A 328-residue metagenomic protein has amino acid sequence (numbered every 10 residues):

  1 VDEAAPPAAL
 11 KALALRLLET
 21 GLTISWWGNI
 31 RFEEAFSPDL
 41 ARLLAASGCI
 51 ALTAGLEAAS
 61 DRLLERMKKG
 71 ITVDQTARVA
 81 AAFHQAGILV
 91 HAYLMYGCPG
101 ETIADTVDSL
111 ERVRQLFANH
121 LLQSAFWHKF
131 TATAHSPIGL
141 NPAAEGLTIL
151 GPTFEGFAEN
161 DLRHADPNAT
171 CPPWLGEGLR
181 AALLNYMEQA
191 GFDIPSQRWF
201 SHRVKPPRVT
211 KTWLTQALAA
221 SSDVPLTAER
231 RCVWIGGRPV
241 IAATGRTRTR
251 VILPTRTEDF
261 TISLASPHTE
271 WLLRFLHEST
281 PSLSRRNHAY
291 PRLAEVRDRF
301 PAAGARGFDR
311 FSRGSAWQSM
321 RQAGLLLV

Functional and structural regions predicted by a protein language model:
V1-L89, C98: Conserved SAM/AdoMet-binding glycine-rich loop
D2-P7, R31, F126-A134, F200-V204: A glycine-rich phosphate-binding loop feature that marks nucleotide/adenosyl-phosphate handling sites
A8, R62, R66-M67, Y96-A104 (+1 more regions): Flexible glycine/acidic-rich beta-alpha junction loops that bind and position SAM and/or redox cofactors in anaerobic
S25, H91, H120-W127, P195: Acidic/polar loop patches that form or flank catalytic/metal-binding clefts of enzymes that bind anionic ligands
D39-A41, G100-Q115: Catalytic cores of alpha/beta
S47, V79-V90, L116-L121, A181-D193: A structural motif corresponding to the C-terminal end of an alpha-helix and its immediate exit/capping segment
R163-V328: Radical SAM enzyme core and accessory elements
